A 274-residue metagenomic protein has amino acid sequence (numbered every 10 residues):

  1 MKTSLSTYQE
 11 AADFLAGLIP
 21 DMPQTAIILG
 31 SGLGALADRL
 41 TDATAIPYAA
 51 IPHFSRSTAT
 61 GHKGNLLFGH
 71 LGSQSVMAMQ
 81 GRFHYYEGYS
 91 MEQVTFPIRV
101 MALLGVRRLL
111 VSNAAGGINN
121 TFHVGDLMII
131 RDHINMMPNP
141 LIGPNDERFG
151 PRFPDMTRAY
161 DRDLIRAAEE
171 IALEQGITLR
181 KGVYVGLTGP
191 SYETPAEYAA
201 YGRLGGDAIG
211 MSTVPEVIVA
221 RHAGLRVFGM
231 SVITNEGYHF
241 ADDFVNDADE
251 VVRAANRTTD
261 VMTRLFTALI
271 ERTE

Functional and structural regions predicted by a protein language model:
M1-M156: Metabolite-binding pocket within alpha/beta catalytic cores that recognizes anionic/polar moieties
A102-G105, G202, R221: Non-catalytic positions within long, well-ordered alpha-helices that form the structural scaffold/packing of enzyme
R107-R108, D207, R226: Short acidic/polar active-site loop segments enriched in Thr and Asp
F149-Y160, G186, Y198, A254-T267: Polyanion-binding loop/helix "lid" in catalytic or ligand-binding cores
I165, I171-D207, F266, T273: Active-site/ligand-binding-proximal alpha/beta "capping" segment
M211-D249: Zn-dependent metallopeptidase/amidohydrolase metal-coordination segment
Y238-E274: His/Asp/Glu-rich mid-to-C-terminal helical/loop segments that flank catalytic regions of hydrolases
